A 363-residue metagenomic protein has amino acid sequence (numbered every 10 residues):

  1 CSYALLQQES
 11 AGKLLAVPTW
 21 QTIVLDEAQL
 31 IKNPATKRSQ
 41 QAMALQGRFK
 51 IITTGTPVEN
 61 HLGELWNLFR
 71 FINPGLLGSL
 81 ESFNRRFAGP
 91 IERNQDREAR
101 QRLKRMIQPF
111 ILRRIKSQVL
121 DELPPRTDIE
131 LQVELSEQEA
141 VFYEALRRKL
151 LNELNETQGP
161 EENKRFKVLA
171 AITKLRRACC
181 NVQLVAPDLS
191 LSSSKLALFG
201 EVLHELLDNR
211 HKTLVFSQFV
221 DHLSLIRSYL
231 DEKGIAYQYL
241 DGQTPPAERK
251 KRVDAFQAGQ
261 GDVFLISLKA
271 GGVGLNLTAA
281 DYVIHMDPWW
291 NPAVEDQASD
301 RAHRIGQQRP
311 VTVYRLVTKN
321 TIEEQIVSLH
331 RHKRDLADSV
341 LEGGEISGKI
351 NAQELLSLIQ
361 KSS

Functional and structural regions predicted by a protein language model:
C1-Q95, K104-S363: ASCE P-loop NTPase motor core, strongest for the SF2 helicase catalytic module
R100-R102: Long, charge-dense, solvent-exposed interaction surfaces that engage phosphate-rich ligands
